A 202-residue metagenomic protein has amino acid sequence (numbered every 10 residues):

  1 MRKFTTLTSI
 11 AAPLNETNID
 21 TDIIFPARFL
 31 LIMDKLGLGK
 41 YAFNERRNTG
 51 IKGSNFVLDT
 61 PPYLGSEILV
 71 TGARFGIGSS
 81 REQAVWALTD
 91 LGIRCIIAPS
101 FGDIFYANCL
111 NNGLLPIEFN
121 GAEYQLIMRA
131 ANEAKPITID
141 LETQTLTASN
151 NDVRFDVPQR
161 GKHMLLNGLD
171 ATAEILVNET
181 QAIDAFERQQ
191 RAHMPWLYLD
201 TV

Functional and structural regions predicted by a protein language model:
M1-V202: Cytosolic catalytic domains that perform sulfur/thiol-centered chemistry
